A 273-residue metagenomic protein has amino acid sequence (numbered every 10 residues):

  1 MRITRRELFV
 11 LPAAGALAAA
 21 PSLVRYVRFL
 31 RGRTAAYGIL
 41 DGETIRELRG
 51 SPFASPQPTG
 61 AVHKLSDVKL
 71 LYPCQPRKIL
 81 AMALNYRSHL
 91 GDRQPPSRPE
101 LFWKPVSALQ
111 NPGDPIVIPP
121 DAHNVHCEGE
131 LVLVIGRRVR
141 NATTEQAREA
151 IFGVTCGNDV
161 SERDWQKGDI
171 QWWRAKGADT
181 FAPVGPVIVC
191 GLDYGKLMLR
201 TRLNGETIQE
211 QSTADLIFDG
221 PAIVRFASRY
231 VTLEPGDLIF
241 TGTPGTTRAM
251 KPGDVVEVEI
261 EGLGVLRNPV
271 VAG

Functional and structural regions predicted by a protein language model:
R2-P12, L17-P99, A122, Q171 (+2 more regions): N-terminal non-catalytic cap/leader segment that marks the start of a structured domain
R2-T4, H89, R163-G273: Catalytic-pocket segment enriched in acidic/His residues
K69-L71, L90-D92, I116-V125, V139-Q146 (+2 more regions): A generic local secondary-structure boundary/capping motif
R93-P99, T144-T155: Short Gly/aromatic-enriched secondary-structure transition segments
P95-P112, C127, E257-E261: Structural signature of FAD isoalloxazine-binding scaffolds in flavoprotein oxidoreductases
G129-L131: Ligand-binding beta-strand-loop-alpha-helix segment within the catalytic cores of soluble metabolic enzymes
V134-G136: Short, conserved beta-strand element in jelly-roll/cupin
